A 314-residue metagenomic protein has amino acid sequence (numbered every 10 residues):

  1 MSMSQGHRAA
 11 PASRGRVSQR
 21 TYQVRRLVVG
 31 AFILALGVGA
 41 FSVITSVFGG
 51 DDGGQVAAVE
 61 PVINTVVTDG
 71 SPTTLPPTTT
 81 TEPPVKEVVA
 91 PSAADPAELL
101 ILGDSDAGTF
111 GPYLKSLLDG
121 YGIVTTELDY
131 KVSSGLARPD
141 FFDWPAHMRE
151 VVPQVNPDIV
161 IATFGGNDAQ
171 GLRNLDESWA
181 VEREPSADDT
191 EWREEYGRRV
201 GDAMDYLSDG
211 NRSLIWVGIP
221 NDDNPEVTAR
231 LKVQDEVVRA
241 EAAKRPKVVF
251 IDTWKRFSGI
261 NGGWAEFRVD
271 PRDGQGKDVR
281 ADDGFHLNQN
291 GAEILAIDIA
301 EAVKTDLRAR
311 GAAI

Functional and structural regions predicted by a protein language model:
M1-R25: Terminal targeting segments of Actinobacterial cell-envelope proteins
S2-Q5, G120-I123, P139-D143: Conserved, well-structured beta-alpha core segment at the onset of a catalytic domain
T21, L36-G37, V47: N-terminal secretory/membrane-targeting segments
R25, G37, W144-F285, Q289 (+2 more regions): Alpha-helical cap/lid subdomain in secreted, periplasmic, or secretory-pathway luminal O-acyl-processing enzymes
V28-V43: Hydrophobic membrane-insertion alpha-helices, especially the h-region of bacterial N-terminal signal peptides
F41-A137, M148-Q154: Serine-esterase "nucleophile elbow" of acetyl-processing enzymes
K86-P96, E182-R183, W192, G311-A313: Intrinsically disordered, low-complexity, Pro/Ser/Thr/Asn/Gly/Ala-rich spacer/linker segments adjacent to signal
G135-F141, R193: Short, flexible loop segments at the rims of nucleotide/cofactor-binding pockets, characterized by
